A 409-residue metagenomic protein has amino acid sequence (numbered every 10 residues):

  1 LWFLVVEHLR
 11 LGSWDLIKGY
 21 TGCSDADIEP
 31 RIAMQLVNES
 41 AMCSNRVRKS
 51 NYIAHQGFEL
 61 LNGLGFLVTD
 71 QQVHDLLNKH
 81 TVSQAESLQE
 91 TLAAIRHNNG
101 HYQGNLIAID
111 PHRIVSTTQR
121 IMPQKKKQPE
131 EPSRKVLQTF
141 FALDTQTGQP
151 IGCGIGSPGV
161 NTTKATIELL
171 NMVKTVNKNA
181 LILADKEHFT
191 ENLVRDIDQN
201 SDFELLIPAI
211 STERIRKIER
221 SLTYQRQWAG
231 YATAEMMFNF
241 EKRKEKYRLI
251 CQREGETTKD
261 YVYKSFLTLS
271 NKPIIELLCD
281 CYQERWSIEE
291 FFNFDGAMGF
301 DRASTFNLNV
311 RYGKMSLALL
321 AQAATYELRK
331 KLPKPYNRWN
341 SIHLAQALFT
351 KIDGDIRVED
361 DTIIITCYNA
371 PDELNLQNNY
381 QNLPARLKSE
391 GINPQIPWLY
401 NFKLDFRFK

Functional and structural regions predicted by a protein language model:
L1-S133, T139-G159, T166-I167, N171 (+3 more regions): Dynamic "connector" segments at or just before major functional cores
A41-C43, I288-F291, A318, L348-F349: Core structural elements
S50, I274-F306, G313, A321-A324: Short amphipathic alpha-helical "interface-anchor" segments enriched in bulky aromatics
I107, I182-L183: Residue-level marker for buried hydrophobic side chains located in beta-strands that build the well-ordered beta-sheet
T118-R120, T190-Q199, R216-R220: A short acidic (Asp/Glu
L183-N192, S211-R214: Acidic, metal-coordinating catalytic cores used for nucleic-acid/nucleotide bond scission and strand-transfer chemistry
S201-G296, A385-K409: An anionic, glycine-rich sequence signature occurring as long contiguous blocks
D301-L332, N337-R338, I342-D355: Basic, amphipathic alpha-helical segments enriched in Lys/Arg and hydrophobic/aromatic residues
